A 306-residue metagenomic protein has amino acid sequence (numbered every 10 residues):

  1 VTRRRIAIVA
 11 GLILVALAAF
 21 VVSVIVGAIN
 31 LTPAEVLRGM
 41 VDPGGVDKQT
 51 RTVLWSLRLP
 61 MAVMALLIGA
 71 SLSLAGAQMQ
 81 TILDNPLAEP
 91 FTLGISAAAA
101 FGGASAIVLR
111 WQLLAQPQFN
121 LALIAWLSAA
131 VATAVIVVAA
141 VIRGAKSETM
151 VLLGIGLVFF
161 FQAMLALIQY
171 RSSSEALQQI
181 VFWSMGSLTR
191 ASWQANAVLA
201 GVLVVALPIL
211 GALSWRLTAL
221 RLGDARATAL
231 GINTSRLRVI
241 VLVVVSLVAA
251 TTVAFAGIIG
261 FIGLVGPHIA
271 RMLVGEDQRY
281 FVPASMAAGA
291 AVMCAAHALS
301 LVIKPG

Functional and structural regions predicted by a protein language model:
V1-G306: Alpha-helical transmembrane segments in inner-membrane proteins
